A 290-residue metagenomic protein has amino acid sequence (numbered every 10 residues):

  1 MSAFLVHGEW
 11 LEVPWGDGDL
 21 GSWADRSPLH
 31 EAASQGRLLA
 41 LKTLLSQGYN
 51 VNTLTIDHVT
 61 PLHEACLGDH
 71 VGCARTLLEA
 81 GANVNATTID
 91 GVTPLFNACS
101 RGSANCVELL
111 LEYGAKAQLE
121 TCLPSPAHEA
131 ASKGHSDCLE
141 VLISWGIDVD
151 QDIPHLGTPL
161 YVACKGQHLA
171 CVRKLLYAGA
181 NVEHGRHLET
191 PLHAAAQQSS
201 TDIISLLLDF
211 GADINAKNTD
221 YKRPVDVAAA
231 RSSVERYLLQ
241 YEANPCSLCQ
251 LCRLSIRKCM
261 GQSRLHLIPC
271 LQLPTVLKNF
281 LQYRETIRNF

Functional and structural regions predicted by a protein language model:
A24, I56-D57, I89-D90, T121-L123 (+3 more regions): Ankyrin repeat start-site detector
A40, G72-C73, N105-C106, D137-C138 (+3 more regions): Conserved ankyrin/ankyrin-like repeat signature
T43-Y49, R75-A82, E108-K116, E140-D148 (+3 more regions): Ankyrin repeat domain, specifically the short helix-to-loop turn at the C-terminus of the second helix of each repeat
F210, N215, D220-F290: Cullin-RING E3 adaptor/co-adaptor recruitment helices
